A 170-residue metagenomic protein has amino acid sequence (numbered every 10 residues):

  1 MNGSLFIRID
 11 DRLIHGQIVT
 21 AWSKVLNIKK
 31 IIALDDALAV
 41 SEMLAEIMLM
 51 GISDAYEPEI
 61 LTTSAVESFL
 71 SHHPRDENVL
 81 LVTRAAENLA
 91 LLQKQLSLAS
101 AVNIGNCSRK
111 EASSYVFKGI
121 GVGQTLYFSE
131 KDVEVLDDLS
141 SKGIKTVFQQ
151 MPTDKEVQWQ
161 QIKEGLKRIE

Functional and structural regions predicted by a protein language model:
N2-P58: Long, hydrophobic N-terminal alpha-helical segment
G3-I7, K29-I32, P58-E59, N78-L81 (+2 more regions): Structural motif
T20-A21, F69-S71, A90-Q93, V133-D138: A generic local secondary-structure boundary/capping motif
T20-K24, I47-L49, E67-H73, E111-Y115: Short, flexible, solvent-exposed loop/turn segments with mixed acidic/basic and small polar residues
D35-L38, T63-V66, A86, G105-R109 (+1 more regions): Short, ordered loop/turn segments at secondary-structure junctions
E46-L49, P74-D76, K118, I162-E164: Short low-complexity, flexible loop/linker segments enriched in glycine and/or proline with clustered acidic
E59-G105: Ordered, amphipathic secondary-structure segments that act as subunit-interaction surfaces in large macromolecular
Q95, S100-E170: Glycine-rich, aromatic-bearing surface loops/beta-hairpins
